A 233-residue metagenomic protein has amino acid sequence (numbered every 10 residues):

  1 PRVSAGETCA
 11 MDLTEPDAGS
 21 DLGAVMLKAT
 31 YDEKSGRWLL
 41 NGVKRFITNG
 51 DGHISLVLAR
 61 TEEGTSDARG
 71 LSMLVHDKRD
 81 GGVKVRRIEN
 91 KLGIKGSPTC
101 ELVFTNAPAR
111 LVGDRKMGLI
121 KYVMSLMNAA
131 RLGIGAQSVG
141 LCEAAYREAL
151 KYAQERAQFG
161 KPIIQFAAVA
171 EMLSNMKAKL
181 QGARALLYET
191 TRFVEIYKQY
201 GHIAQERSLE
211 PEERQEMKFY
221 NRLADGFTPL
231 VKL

Functional and structural regions predicted by a protein language model:
A5-G6, D21-A24, D32-E33, V103 (+1 more regions): Alpha-helical interface subdomain recognition
A5-T14: A short, Trp-centered hydrophobic/proline-enriched beta-strand micro-motif
A10, M26-K28, I54-L58, M73-V75 (+1 more regions): Conserved hydrophobic/aromatic beta-strand scaffold that supports enzyme active sites
L13-D32, V43-R45, G64: Beta-sandwich/jelly-roll carbohydrate-recognition scaffolds of carbohydrate-active enzymes
D21-G23, N49-H53, S66-G70, G96-S97 (+1 more regions): Short glycine/proline-enriched turns and hinge-like loops at secondary-structure junctions
A24, F46, V83-N90: Sequence-specific dsDNA recognition surfaces
R37-V83: A short core secondary-structure module
R79-G82, R86, P98-A130, R147-Q165: A glycine-rich, basic-preceded beta-loop-alpha segment at the flavin cofactor/substrate interface of flavin-utilizing
